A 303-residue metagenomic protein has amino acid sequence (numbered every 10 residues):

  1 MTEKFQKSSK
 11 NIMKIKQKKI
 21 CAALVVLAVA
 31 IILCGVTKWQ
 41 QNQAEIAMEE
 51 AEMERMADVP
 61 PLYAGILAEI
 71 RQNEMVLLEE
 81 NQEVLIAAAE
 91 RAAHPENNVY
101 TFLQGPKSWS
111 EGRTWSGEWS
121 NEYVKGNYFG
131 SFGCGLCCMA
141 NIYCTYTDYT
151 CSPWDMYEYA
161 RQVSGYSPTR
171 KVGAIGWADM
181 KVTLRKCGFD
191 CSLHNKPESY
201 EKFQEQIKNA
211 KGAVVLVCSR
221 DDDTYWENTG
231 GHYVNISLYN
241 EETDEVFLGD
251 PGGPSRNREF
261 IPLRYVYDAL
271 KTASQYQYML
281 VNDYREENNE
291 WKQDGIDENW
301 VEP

Functional and structural regions predicted by a protein language model:
M1-N11: N-terminal targeting leaders characterized by basic, low-complexity, disordered sequences that direct proteins
K10-L27: N-terminal Sec-pathway targeting helices
K16, C21, L33-T169: Active-site-adjacent structural segments surrounding the nucleophilic cysteine of cysteine proteases and isopeptidases
A44-E54, Y100, Y239-P303: Noncatalytic regulatory segments and standalone regulatory/sensor domains
G126-G135, D148, V172-G176, N195 (+2 more regions): Extracytoplasmic/periplasmic, Sec-exported soluble proteins
C137, N141-Y149, Y159-V163, T183-D190 (+4 more regions): Structured segments of extracytoplasmic/periplasmic soluble domains in secreted or envelope-associated proteins
C151, Q162-K196: Mid-length scaffold segments of soluble, non-membrane domains
N195-G249, G253: Active-site-adjacent substructure of cysteine-protease-like catalytic cores
